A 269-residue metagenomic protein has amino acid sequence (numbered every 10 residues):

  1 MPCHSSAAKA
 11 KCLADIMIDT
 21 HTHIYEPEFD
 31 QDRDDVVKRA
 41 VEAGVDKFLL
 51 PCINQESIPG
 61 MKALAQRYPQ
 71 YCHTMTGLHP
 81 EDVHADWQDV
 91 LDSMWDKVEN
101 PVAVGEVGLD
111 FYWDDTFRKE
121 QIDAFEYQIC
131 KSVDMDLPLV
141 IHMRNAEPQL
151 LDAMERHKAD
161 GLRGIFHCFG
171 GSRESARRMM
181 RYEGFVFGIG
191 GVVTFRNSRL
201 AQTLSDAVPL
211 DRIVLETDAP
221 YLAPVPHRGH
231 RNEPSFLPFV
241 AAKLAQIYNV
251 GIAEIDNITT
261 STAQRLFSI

Functional and structural regions predicted by a protein language model:
P2-I269: Mid-domain alpha/beta scaffold segments of enzyme catalytic cores
